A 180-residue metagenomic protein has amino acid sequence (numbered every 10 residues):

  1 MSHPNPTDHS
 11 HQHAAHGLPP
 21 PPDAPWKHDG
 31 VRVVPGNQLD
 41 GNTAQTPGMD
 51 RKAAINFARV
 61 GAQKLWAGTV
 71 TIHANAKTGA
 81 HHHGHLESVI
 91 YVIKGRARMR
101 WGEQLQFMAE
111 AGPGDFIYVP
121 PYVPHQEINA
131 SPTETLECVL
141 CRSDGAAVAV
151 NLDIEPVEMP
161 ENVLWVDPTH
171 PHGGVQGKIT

Functional and structural regions predicted by a protein language model:
M1-K64, G79, D153-T180: A short, N-terminal "cap"/entry segment at the start of jelly-roll beta-barrel domains of the cupin/DSBH fold
A14-G17, G30, Y122, L136-L140: Long, compositionally biased, intrinsically disordered segments
D50-N56, G68-G84, P121: Conserved short histidine dyad/triad with adjacent acidic residue
R59-V60, H85, Q104, P132-T133: Short strand-connecting beta-turns/loops that link adjacent beta-strands
K64-L65, H83, A111, A130-P132: Short glycine/proline-enriched turns and hinge-like loops at secondary-structure junctions
A67-V70, V89, Y118, T133-L152: A short hydrophobic beta-strand segment most commonly corresponding to one strand of the jelly-roll/cupin
I72-N75, W101, A111-S131, C141-S143: Conserved metal-binding segment of the jelly-roll/cupin
K77, H85-P113, V123: A short beta-strand-loop-beta hairpin characteristic of the jelly-roll/cupin
